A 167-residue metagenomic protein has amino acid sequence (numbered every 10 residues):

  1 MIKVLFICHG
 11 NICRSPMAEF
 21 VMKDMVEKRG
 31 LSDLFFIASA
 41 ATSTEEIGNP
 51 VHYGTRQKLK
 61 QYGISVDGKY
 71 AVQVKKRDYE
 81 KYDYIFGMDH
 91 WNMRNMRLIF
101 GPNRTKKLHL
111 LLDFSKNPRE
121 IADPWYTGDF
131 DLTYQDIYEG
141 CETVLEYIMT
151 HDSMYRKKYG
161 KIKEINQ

Functional and structural regions predicted by a protein language model:
M1-K81, E146-Q167: Conserved active-site segments centered on acidic
S15, M88-D89: Replace "coordinates the UDP/GDP/TDP-sugar" with "coordinates nucleotide-activated sugar donors
Y84, H90-Q167: Phosphate-binding/catalytic loops
